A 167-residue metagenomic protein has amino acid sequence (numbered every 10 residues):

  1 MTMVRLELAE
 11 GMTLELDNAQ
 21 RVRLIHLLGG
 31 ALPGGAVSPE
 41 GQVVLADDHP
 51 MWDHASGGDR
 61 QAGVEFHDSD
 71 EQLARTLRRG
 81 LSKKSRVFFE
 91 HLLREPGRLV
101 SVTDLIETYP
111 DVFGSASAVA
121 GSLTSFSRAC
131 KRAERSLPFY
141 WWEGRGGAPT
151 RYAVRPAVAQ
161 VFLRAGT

Functional and structural regions predicted by a protein language model:
M1-P50: Short, low-complexity, charged amphipathic interaction modules
G58-F89: Short alpha-helical segments that sit at the start of domains
F89-L92, L105: Hydrophobic structural patches
L93-G97: Short helix-capping/hinge SLiMs at alpha-helix to coil transitions
R98-Y109: Short acidic, hydrophobic short linear motifs in intrinsically disordered regions
P110-A118: Short, basic interhelical loop/turn and adjoining N-cap of the next helix at nucleic-acid- or acidic-partner-contacting
V119-F162: DNA-binding patch around the recognition helix
